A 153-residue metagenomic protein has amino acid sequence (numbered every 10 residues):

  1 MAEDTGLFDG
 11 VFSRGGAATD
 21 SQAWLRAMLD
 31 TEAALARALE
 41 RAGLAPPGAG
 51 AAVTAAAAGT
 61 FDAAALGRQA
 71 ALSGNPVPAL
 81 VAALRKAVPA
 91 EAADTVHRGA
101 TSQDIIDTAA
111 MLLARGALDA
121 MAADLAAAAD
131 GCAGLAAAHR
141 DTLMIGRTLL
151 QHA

Functional and structural regions predicted by a protein language model:
M1-A153: A helix-coil-helix interface module used to build multimeric assemblies and to scaffold catalytic/cofactor sites
